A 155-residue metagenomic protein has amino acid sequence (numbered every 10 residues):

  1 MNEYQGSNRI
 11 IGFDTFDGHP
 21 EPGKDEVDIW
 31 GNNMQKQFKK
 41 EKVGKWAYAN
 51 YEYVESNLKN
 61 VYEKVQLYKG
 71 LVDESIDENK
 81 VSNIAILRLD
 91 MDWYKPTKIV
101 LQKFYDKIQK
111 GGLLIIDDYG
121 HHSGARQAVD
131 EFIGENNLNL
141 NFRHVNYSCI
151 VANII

Functional and structural regions predicted by a protein language model:
M1-I155: S-adenosylmethionine/decaboxylated-SAM
